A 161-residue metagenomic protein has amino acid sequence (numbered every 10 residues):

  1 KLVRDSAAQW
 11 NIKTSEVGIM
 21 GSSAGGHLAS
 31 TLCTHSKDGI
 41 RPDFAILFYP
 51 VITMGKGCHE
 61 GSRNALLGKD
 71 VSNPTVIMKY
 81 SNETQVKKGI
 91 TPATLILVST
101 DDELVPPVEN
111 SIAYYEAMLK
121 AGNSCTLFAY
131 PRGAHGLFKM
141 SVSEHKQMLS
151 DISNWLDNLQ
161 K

Functional and structural regions predicted by a protein language model:
K1-G61, I77-M78, N82: Primarily recognizes the serine-hydrolase "nucleophile elbow" in alpha/beta-hydrolase and SGNH/GDSL folds
V17, T94, C125: Hydrophobic anchor at the start of a short beta-strand that flanks the dinucleotide cofactor-binding loop
I46-F48, L95-L97, F128: Hydrophobic/aromatic beta-strand patches that form the interior of the parallel beta-sheet core in alpha/beta enzyme
G55-G57, L104-P107, L137-F138: Extracytoplasmic/secreted cell-surface and envelope-processing proteins
D70-V86, T91-P92: Active-site nucleophile elbow and catalytic-triad environment of alpha/beta-hydrolase enzymes
G89-I90, L95-D102: Short beta-strand/loop motif that positions the catalytic acidic residue of the alpha/beta-hydrolase fold
T100-E103, R132-A134: Acidic beta-to-alpha connecting loop that harbors the catalytic carboxylate
E109-K161: C-terminal catalytic histidine-bearing segment of alpha/beta-hydrolase fold enzymes
